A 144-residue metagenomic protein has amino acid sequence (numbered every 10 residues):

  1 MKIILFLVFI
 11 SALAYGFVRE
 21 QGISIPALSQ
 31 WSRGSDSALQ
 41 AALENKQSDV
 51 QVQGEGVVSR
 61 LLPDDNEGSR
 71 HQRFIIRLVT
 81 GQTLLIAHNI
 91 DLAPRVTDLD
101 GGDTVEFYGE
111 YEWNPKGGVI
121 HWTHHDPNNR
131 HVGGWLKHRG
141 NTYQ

Functional and structural regions predicted by a protein language model:
K2-Q144: OB-fold and OB-like single-stranded nucleic-acid-recognition modules and their adjacent interaction interfaces
